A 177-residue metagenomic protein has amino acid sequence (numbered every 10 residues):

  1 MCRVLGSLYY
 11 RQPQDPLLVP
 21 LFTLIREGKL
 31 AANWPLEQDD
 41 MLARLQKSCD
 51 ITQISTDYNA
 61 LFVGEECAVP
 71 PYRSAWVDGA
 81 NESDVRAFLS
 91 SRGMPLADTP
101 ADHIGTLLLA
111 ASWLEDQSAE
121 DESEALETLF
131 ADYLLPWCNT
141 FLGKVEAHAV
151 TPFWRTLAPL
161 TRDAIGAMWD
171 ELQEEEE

Functional and structural regions predicted by a protein language model:
M1-E177: Surface/interface-facing alpha-helical segments and adjacent flexible terminal/loop regions used for partner/assembly
